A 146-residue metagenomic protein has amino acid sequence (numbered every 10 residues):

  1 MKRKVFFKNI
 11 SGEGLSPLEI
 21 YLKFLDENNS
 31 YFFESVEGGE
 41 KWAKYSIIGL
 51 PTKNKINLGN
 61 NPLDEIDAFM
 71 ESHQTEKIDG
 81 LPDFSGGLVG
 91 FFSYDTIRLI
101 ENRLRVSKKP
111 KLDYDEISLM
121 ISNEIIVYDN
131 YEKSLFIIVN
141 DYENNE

Functional and structural regions predicted by a protein language model:
M1-E146: Signature of the chorismate-utilizing enzyme
